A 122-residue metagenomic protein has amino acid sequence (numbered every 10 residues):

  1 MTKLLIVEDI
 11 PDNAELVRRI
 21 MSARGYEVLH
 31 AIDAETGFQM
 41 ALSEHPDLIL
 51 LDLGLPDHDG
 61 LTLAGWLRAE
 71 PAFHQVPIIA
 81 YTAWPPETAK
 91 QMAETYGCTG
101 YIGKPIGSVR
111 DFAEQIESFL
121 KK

Functional and structural regions predicted by a protein language model:
E8: Conserved acidic carboxylate
P11-L29: Two-component/phosphorelay signaling modules centered on CheY-like receiver
D33-T36, D59-T62: Acidic catalytic/metal-coordinating carboxylates
E44-L50, L55: Active-site beta3 strand of CheY-like receiver
H45-D47, A72-P77: His-Asp phosphorelay/catalytic-motif detector in bacterial-type signaling
P56, P86: The feature encodes the CheY-like receiver
G60, A93-G100: As written
